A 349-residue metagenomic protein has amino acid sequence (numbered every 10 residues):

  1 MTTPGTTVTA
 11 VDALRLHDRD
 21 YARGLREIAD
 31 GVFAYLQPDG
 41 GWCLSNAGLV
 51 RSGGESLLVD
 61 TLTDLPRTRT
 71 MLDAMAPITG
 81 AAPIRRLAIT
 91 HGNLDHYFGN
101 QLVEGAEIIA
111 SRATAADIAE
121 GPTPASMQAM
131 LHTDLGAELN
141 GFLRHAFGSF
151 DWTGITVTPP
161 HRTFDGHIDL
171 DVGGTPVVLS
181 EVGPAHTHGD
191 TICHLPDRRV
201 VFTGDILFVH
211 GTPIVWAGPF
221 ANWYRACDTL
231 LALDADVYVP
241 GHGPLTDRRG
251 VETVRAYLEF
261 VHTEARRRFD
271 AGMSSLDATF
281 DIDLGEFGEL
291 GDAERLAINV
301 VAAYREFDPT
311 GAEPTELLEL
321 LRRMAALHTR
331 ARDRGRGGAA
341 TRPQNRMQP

Functional and structural regions predicted by a protein language model:
T2-T3, T7-V8, A271-P349: C-terminal regulatory/interaction regions
T2-V32: N-terminal amphipathic/basic leader segments beginning at the initiator methionine
L25-P77, T191-G204: Conserved beta-strand hairpin/beta-sheet module of binuclear metal-dependent hydrolase folds, prominently
E27, A119, T123-E181, D197 (+2 more regions): Metallo-beta-lactamase
G31, V50, D60, M75 (+9 more regions): Divalent metal-coordination and catalytic microenvironments
G54-S56, P66-A110, L233: Active-site metal-binding motif and surrounding structural segment of the metallo-beta-lactamase
S56-L57, T63-L65, D169, P176-F260: Metallo-beta-lactamase
H161, T187-W216, T315-Q348: Mobile, glycine- and charge-enriched loop segments and immediately flanking short secondary-structure elements within
